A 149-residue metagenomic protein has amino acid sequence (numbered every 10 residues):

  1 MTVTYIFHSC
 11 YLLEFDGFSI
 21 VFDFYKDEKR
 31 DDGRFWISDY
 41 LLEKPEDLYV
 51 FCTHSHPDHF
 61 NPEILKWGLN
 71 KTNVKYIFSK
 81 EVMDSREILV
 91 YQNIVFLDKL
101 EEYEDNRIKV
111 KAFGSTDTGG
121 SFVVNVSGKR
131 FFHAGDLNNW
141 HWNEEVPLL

Functional and structural regions predicted by a protein language model:
M1, S9-Y11, K99-E101, G120-F122 (+1 more regions): Residue-level detector of beta-strand structural context in well-folded domains
T2-Y5, S19-D23, I108-G114, R130-D136: Active-site-proximal beta-strand elements of phosphoester/diester hydrolases
V3, L13, I20, V50 (+4 more regions): Hydrophobic beta-strand residues in large extracellular and virion-surface proteins
F7-S9, D27, H56-D58, E81-V82 (+2 more regions): Short beta->alpha connector loops
L12-F51, S55, P62-W67, L137-L149: Pre-active-site segment of Zn-dependent metallo-hydrolases
K71-K75: A short helix->loop->beta-strand "cap" motif at the edges of active sites that frequently abuts
I77-K129: Metallo-beta-lactamase
T116-L149: Active-site-proximal loop/helix segments of hydrolase catalytic cores
